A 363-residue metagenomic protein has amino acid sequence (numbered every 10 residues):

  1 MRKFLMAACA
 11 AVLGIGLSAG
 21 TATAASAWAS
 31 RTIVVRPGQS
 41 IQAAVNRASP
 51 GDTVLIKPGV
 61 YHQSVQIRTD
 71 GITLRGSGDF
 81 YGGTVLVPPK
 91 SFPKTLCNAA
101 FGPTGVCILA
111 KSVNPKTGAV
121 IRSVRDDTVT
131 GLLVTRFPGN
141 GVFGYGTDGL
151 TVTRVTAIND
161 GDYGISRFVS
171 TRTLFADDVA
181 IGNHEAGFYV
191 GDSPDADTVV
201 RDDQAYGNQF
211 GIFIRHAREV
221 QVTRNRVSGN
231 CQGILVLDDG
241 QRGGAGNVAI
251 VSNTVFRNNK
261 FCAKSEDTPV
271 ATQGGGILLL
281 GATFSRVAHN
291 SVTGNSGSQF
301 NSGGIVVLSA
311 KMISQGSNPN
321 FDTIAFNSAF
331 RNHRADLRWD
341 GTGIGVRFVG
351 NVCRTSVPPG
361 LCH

Functional and structural regions predicted by a protein language model:
M1-C9: Bacterial N-terminal signal peptides that target proteins for export
G14-L17, T21-N46: Right-handed parallel beta-helix/beta-solenoid
A25-T32, N46, P50, T151 (+3 more regions): Post-signal peptide N-terminal regions of Sec-secreted extracellular proteins
T32-Q39, G71-P138: Right-handed parallel beta-helix/beta-spiral solenoid domain characteristic of secreted/periplasmic
G38-A43, P50-T73, S77-T84: N-terminal extracellular ligand-recognition/capping segment immediately after the signal peptide
S77, R122-R136, D148-Y163, T171-A186 (+6 more regions): Right-handed parallel beta-helix
K90-A119, R136-F143, N159-S166, G182-D195 (+5 more regions): Extracellular beta-strand/beta-solenoid scaffold signature
